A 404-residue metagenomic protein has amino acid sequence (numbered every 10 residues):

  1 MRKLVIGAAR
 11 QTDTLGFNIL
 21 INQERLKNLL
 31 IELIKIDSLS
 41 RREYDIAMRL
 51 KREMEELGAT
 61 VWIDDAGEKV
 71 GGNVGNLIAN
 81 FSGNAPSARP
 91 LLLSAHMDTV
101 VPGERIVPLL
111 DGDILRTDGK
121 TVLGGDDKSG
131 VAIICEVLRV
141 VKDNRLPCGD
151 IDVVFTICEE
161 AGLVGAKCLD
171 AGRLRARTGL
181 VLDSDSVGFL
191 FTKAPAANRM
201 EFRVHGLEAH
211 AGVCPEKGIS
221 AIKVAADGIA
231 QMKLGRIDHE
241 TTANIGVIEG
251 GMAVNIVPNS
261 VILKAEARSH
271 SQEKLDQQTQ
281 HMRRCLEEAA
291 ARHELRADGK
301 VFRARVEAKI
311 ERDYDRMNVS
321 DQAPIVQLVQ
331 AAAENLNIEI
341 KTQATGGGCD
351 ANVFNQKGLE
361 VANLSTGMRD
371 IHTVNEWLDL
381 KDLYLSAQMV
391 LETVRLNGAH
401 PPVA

Functional and structural regions predicted by a protein language model:
T14-Y44, R312, I371-T373: N-terminal capping segment at the start of a domain
L39-P86: A non-catalytic alpha/beta surface segment that caps or lines the substrate-entry region of metallo-dependent hydrolase
A47, G72-N73, N80, P86-F155 (+2 more regions): Active-site metal-coordination/substrate-binding segment of hydrolases, especially metallo-dependent peptidases
G67-K69, M97-T99, V154-G162, S184-S186 (+2 more regions): Acidic, glycine-rich active-site loops and adjacent beta-strand->loop/helix elements that engage anionic groups
D98-D113, F191-R203, Q330-A331, A362: Acidic-glycine-rich active-site phosphate/pyrophosphate-binding loop
L110-V122, H205-A209, L336, M368-H372: Glycine/charged-rich beta-loop-alpha catalytic/anionic-binding loops adjacent to active sites
G119-P195, I237, A243, V254-N255 (+2 more regions): Acidic/histidine-rich catalytic neighborhood of metal-dependent amide-processing enzymes
A221-A404: Metal-dependent amide/peptide-bond hydrolase catalytic core, centered on the "pita-bread" metallohydrolase fold
